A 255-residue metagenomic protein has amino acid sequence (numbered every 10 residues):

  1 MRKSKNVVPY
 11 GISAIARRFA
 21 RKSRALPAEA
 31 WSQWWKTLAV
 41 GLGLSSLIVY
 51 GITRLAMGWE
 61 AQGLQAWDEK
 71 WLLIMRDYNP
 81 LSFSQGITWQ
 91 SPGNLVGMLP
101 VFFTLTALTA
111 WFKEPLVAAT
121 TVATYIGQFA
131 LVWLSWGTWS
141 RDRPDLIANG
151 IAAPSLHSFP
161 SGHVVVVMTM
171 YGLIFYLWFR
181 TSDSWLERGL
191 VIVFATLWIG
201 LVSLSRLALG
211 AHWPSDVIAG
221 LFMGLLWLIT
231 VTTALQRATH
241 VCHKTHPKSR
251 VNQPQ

Functional and structural regions predicted by a protein language model:
M1-G97, W139-A152: N-terminal transmembrane-helix/juxtamembrane module of multi-pass inner/ER membrane proteins
Q33-G41, L116-T124, E187-F194, A219: Alpha-helical transmembrane segments of integral membrane proteins
G51, I126-W133, L197-R206: Aromatic-anchored segments of alpha-helical transmembrane domains
A66, F102, T106-W185, L190: Membrane-interface loops
F83-S84, P100-A107, F175, I199-S203: Hydrophobic, membrane-inserted alpha-helices
G93-P100, I192-L197: Short hydrophobic alpha-helical membrane-embedded segments
A148-Q255: Membrane-embedded catalytic cores of phosphoryl/pyrophosphoryl-handling enzymes
